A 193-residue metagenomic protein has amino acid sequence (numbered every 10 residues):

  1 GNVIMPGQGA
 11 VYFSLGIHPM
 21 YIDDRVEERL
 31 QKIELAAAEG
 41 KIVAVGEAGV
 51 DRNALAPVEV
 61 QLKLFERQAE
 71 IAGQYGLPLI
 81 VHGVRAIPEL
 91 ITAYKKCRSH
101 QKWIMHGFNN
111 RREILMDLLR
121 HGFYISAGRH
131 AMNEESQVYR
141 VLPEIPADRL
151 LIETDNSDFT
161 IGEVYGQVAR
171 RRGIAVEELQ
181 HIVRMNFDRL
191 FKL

Functional and structural regions predicted by a protein language model:
G1-L193: Mid-domain alpha/beta scaffold segments of enzyme catalytic cores
